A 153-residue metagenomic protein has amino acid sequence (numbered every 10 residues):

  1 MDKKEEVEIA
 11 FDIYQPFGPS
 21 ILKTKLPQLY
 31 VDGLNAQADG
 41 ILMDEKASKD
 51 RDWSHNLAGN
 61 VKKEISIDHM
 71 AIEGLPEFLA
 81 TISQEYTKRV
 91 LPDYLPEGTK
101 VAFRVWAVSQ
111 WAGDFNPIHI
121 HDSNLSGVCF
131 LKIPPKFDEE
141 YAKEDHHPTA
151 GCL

Functional and structural regions predicted by a protein language model:
D2-L95, G113-N116: Non-heme Fe(II)/2-oxoglutarate
F17-P19, K100-A102, D122-N124: A general secondary-structure signal for short beta-strands and their flanking turns/coil in non-transmembrane regions
D93-R104: A short coil-to-beta-strand element that immediately follows conserved catalytic motifs
R104-L153: Catalytic core of non-heme Fe(II) oxygenases with the double-stranded beta-helix
